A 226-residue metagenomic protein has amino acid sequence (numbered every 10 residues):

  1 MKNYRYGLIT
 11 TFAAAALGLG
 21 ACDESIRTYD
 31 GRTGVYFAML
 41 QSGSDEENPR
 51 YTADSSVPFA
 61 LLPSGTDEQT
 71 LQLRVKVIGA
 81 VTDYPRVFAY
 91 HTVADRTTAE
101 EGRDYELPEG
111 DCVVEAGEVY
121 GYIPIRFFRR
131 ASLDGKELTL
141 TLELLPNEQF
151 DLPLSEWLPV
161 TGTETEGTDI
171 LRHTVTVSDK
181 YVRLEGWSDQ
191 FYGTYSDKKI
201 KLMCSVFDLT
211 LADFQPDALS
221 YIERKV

Functional and structural regions predicted by a protein language model:
M1-D23: Sec-dependent bacterial lipoprotein signal peptides
C22-F88, V93-P108, Y122, R126-L140 (+1 more regions): Intrinsically disordered, low-complexity regulatory regions in eukaryotic proteins
C112-Y120: Short proline/glycine- and polar residue-rich coil/turn motifs
